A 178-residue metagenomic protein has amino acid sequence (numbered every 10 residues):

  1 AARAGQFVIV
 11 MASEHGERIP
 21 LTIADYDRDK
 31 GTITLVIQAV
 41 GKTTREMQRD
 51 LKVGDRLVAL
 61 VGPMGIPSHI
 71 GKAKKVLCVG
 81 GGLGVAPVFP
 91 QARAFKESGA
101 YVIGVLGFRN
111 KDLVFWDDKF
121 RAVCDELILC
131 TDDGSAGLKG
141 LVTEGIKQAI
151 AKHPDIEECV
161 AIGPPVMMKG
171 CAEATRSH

Functional and structural regions predicted by a protein language model:
A1-V53: Ferredoxin-reductase
R45-H178: FNR/FR-type flavoprotein reductase catalytic core
